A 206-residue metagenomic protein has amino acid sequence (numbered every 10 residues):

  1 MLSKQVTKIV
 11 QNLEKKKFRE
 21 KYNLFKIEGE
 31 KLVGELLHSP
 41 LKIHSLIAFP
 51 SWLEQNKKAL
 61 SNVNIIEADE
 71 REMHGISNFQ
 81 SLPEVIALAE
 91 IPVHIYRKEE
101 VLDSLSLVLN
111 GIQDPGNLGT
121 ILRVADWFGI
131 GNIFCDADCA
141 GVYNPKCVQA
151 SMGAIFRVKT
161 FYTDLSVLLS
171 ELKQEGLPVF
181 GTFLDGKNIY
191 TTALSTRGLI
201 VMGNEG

Functional and structural regions predicted by a protein language model:
M1-E54, C139-A140: Boundary-proximal intrinsically disordered activation/regulatory segments immediately upstream of a helical core
K21-L24, K42-S45, N62-N64, N132-I133 (+3 more regions): Short active-site oxyanion
H38, K98-I189: RNA substrate-binding interface of SAM-dependent RNA methyltransferases
F49, A68-D69, L88, D136 (+2 more regions): Generic beta-sheet signal
A59-D69, S104, A193-L199: Active-site regions of enzymes building and remodeling cell-envelope glycoconjugates
V63-E90: Glycine/small-residue-rich loop that forms an oxyanion/phosphate-binding "nest" at active or ligand-binding sites
V85, A150-A154, R197-I200: Short, hinge-like loop/turn segments at secondary-structure boundaries
G181-G206: Active-site/ligand-binding-proximal alpha/beta "capping" segment
